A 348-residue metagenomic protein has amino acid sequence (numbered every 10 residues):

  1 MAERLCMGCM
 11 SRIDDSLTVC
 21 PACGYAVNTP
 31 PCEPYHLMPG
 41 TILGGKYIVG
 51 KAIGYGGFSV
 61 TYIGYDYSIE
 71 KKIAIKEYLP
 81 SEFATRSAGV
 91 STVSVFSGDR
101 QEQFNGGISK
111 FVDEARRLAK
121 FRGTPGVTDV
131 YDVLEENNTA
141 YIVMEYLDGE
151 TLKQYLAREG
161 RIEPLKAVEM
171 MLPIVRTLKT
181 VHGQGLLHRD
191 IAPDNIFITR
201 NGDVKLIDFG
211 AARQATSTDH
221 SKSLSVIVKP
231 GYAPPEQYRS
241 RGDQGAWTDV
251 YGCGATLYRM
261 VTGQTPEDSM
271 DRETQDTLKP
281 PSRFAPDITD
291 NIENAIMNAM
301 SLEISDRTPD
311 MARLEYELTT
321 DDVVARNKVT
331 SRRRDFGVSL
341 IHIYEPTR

Functional and structural regions predicted by a protein language model:
S87-F121: AlphaC helix of the eukaryotic protein kinase fold
D132-V133: Activation-segment/catalytic-loop signature of the eukaryotic protein kinase fold
E136-T151, Y155: Conserved short submotifs of the Hanks-type protein kinase catalytic core that shape the nucleotide-binding pocket
M170-M171: Activation segment signature within eukaryotic-like protein kinase domains
I174-L186: Protein kinase catalytic-loop region centered on the HRD/HxD motif
G231-N327: C-terminal lobe helix-coil module of Hanks-type protein kinase domains
V338-T347: Residue-level detector of conserved catalytic or cofactor/ligand-binding positions in enzyme active sites
